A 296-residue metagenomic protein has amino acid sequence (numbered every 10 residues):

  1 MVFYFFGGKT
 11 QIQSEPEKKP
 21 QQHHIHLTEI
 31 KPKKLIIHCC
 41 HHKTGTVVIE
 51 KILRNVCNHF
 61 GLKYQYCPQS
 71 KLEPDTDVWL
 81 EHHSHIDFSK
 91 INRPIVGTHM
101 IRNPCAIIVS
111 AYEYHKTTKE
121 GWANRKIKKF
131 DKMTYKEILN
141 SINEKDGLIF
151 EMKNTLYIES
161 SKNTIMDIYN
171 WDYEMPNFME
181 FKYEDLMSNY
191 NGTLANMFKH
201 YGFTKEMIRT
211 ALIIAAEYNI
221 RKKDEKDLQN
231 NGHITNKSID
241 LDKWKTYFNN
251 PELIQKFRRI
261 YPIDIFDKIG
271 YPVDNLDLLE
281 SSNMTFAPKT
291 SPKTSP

Functional and structural regions predicted by a protein language model:
Y4-F6, Q11-F181, Y247, P251 (+1 more regions): PAPS-dependent sulfotransferase catalytic domain
K63-T76, Y173-N250, Q255: The conserved 3'-phosphoadenosine-5'-phosphosulfate
